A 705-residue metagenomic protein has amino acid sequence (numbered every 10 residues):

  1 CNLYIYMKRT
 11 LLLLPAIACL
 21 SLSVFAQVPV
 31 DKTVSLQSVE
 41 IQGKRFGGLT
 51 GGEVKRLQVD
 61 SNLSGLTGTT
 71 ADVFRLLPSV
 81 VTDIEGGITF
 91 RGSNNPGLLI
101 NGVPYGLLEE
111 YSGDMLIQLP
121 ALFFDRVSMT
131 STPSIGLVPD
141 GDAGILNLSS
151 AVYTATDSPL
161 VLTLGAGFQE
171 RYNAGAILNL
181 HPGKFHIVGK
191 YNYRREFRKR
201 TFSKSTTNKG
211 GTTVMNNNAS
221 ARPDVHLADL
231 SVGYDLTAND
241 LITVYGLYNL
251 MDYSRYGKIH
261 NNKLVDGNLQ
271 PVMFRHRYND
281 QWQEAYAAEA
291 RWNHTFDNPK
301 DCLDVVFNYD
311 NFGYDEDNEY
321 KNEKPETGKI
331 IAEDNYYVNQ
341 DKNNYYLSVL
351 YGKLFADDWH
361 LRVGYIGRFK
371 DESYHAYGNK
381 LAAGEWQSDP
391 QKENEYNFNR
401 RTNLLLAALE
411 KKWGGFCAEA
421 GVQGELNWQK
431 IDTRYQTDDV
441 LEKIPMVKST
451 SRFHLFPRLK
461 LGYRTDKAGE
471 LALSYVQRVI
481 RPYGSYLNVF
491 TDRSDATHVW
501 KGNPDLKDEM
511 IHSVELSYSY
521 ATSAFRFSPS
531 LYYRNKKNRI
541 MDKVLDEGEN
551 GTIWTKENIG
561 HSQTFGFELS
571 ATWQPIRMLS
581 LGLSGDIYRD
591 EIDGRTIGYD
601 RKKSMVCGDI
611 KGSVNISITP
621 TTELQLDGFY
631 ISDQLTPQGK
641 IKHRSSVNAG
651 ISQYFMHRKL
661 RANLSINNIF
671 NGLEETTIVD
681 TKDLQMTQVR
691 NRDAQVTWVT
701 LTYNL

Functional and structural regions predicted by a protein language model:
Q27-L63, D83, S93-N95, S131: Short, acidic, small-residue-rich periplasmic hinge/interaction motif at the N-terminus of Gram-negative outer-membrane
T70, L76, P104-S131: Short acidic/polar hinge/loop motifs at secondary-structure boundaries that mediate gating or recognition
T70-V73, D114-L116, M129, P139-L162 (+1 more regions): N-terminal periplasmic accessory domains that precede and gate Gram-negative outer-membrane beta-barrel machines
A71-L107: Extracytoplasmic beta-strand/coil segments of soluble accessory domains associated with Gram-negative outer-membrane
D229, G233-M251, N279-Q436, H454 (+4 more regions): Face-selective signature of the C-terminal outer-membrane beta-barrel domain
N344-L347, K501-N503, K507, S513 (+5 more regions): Outer membrane beta-barrel strand-and-loop segments of large Gram-negative receptors, especially TonB-dependent
W428-K430, Y463, K467-S513, Y533-I553 (+3 more regions): Surface-exposed extracellular loop regions of Gram-negative outer-membrane beta-barrel proteins, predominantly
Q653-L705: C-terminal beta-signal and adjacent terminal beta-strands/loops of Gram-negative outer-membrane beta-barrel proteins
